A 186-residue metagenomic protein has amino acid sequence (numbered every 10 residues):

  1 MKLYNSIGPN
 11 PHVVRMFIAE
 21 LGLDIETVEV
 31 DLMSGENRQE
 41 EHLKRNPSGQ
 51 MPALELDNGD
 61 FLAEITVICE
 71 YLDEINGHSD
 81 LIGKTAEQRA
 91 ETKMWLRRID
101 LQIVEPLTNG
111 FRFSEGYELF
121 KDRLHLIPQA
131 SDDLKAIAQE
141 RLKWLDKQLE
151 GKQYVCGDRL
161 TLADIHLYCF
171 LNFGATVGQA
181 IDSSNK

Functional and structural regions predicted by a protein language model:
M1-Q129: GST-like domain detector, emphasizing the conserved glutathione-binding G-site in the N-terminal thioredoxin-like
L101-K186: GST-like fold's C-terminal all-alpha helical module
